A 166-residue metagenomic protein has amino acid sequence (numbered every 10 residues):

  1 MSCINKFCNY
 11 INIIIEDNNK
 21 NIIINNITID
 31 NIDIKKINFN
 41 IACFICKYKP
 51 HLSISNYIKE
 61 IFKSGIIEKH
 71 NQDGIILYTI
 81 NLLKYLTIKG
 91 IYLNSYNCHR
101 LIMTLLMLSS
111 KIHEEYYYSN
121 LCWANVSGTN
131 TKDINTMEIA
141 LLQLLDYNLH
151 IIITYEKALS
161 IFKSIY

Functional and structural regions predicted by a protein language model:
M1-Y96, A124, N135, I139-Q143 (+1 more regions): Acidic, Ser/Thr/Pro-rich regulatory low-complexity segments at or just upstream of the first helical elements of major
C98-L108, H113-T131, E138, L144: Alpha-helical bundle/repeat cores within regulatory domains of eukaryotic proteins
